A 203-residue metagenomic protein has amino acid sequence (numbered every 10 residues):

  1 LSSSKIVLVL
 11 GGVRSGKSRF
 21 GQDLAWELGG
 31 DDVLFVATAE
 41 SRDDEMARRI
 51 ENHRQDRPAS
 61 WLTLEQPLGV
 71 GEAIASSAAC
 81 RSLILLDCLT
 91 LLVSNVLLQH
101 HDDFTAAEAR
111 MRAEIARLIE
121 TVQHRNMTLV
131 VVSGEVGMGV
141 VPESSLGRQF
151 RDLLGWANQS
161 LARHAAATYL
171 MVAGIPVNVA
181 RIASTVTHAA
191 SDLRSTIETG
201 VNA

Functional and structural regions predicted by a protein language model:
L1, D23, R48-E51, Q55 (+5 more regions): Replace "anionic and nucleotidyl ligands
L1-V7: Phosphate-binding P-loop
V7-S77: Conserved P-loop
G21, H53, L85, G134 (+1 more regions): Residue-level signal for inorganic ion chemistry
V33, I84, A167-L170: Short, well-ordered beta-strand core segments
A59-R110: Helix-adjacent hinge/juxtasegments
L91-A203: Replace "adjacent to P-loop NTPase cores in ATP/GTP-dependent enzymes" with "adjacent to NTP-binding cores
